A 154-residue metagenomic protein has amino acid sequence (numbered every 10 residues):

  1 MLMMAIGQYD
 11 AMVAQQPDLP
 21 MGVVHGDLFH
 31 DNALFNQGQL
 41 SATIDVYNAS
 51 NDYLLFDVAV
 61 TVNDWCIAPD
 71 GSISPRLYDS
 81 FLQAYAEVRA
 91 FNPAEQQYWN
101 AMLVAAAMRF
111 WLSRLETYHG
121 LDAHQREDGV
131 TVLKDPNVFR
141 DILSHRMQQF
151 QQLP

Functional and structural regions predicted by a protein language model:
M1-G26, N36: An alpha-helical support segment within catalytic cores of ATP-dependent transferases
Q8, M102-R109: A short structural micro-motif
D27, D45: Conserved catalytic-loop position in the HRD/HxD motif
S41, A49-N51: Activation segment
L55-A90, A106-D122: Active-site activation/catalytic loop segments of kinase-like enzymes and analogous catalytic loops in related
F91-L103: All-alpha amphipathic helical-bundle segments outside canonical DNA-binding/catalytic cores that form hydrophobic
F110-P154: ATP/Mg2+ or Mg2+-diphosphate-binding catalytic cores that bind nucleotide phosphates or diphosphates via glycine-rich
